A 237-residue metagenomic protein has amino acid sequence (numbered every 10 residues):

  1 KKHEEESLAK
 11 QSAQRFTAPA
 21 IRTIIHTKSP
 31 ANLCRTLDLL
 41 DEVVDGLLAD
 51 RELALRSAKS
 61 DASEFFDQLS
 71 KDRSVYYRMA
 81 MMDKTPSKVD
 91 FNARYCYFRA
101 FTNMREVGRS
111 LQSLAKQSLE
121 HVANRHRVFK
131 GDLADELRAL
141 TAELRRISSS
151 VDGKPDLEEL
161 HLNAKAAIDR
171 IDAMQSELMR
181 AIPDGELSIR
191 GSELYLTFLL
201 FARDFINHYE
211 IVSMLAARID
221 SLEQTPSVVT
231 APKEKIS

Functional and structural regions predicted by a protein language model:
K1-S237: Cytosolic, long alpha-helical scaffolding segments
